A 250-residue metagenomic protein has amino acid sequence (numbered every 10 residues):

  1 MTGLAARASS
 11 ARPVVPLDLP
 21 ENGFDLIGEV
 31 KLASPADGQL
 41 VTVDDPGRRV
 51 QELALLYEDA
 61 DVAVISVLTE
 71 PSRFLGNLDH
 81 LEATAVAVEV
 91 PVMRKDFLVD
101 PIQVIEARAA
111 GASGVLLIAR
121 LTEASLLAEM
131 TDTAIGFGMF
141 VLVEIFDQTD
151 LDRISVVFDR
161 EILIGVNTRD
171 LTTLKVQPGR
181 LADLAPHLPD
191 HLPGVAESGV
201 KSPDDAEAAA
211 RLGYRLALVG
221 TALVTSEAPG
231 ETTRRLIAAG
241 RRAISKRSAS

Functional and structural regions predicted by a protein language model:
M1-V92, V99-I102, T133-L163, L171-P178 (+7 more regions): Conserved N-terminal beta1-alpha1 strand-loop-helix module at the mouth
K95-D96, G111: Alpha-helical hinge/cap motifs
Q103-T122, L127, T133: A short alpha/beta connector and helix-capping loop motif
A107, I164, G220: Residue-level signal for inorganic ion chemistry
A112, R211-Y214: As written
S198-V200, A210, V219: C-terminal active-site rim and adjoining tail of enzyme catalytic domains
